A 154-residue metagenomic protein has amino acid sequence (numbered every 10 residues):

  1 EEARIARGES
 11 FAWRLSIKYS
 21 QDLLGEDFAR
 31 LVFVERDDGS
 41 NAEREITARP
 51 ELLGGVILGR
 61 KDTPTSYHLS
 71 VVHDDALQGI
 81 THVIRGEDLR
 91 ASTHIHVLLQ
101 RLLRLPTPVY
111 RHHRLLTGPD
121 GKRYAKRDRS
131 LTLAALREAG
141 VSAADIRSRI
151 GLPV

Functional and structural regions predicted by a protein language model:
E1-A125, T132-R137: Active-site cores that bind ATP or allylic diphosphates and position pyrophosphate for catalysis
E138-P153: Extended, charge-rich low-complexity interaction segments
